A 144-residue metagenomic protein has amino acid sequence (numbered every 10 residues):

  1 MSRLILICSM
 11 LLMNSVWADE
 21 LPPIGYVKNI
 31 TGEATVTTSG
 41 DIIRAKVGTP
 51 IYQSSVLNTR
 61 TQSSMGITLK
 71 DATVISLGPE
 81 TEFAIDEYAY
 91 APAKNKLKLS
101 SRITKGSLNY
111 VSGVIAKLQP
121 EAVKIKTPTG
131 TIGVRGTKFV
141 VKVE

Functional and structural regions predicted by a protein language model:
M1-C8: Sec-dependent signal peptide recognition, specifically the positively charged N-region followed immediately by
S9-A18: Hydrophobic h-region of N-terminal signal peptides that target proteins for export in Gram-negative bacteria
D19-V56, R60-E144: Flexible, surface-exposed loop/linker segments and immediately adjacent secondary-structure boundaries
